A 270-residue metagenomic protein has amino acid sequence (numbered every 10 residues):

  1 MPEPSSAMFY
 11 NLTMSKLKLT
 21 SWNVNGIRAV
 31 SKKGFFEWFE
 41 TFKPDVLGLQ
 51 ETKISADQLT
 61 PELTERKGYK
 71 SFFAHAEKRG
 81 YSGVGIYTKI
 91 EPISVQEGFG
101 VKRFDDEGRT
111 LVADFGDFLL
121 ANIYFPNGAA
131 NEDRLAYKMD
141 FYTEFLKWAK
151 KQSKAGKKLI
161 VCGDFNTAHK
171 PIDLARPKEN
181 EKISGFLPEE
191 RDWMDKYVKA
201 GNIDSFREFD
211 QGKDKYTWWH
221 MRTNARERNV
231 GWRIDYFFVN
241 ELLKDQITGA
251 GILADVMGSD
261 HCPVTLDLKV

Functional and structural regions predicted by a protein language model:
P2, K53-S55, P61-G128: Structured beta-strand-rich core segments of catalytic domains in phosphoester-bond hydrolases
P2-R66, A76, Y81-S82, H169 (+1 more regions): N-terminal, active-site-proximal structural segment of metallo-dependent hydrolase catalytic domains
T13, L253-V270: Surface polyanion/phosphate-binding segment centered on an Asp-His-Pro turn
K16-N25, D117-A129, C162: Active-site-proximal beta-strand elements of phosphoester/diester hydrolases
N23, F39-D57, L120, A149-P171 (+4 more regions): Active-site beta-strand/loop signature of hydrolases that rely on acidic residues for catalysis
K67-K70, F141-V230, I234: Metal-dependent phosphoesterases centered on the DNase I-like endonuclease/exonuclease/phosphatase
R79-S94, K213, A225-D245: Conserved beta strand-loop-helix elements of the APE1-like EEP
G100-V101, P126-Y142, E179-K182: Surface-exposed cleft-lining segments at the edges of enzyme active sites
